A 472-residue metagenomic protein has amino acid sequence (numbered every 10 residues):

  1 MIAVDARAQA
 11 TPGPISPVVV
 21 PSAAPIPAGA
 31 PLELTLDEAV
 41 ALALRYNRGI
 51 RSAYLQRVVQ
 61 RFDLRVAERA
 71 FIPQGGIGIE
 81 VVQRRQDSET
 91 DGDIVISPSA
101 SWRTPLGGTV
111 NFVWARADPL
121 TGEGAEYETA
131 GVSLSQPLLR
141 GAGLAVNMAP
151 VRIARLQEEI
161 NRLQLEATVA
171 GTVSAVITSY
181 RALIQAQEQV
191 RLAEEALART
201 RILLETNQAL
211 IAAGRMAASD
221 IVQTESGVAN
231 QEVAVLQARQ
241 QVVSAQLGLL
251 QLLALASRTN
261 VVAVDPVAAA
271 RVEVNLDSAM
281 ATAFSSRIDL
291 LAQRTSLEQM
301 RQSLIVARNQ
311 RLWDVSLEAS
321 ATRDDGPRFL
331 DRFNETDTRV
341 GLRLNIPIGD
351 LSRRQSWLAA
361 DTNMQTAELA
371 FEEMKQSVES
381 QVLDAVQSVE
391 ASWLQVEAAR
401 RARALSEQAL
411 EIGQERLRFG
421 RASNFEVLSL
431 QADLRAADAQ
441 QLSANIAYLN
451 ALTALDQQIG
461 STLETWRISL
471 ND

Functional and structural regions predicted by a protein language model:
A6-P12, A28, S257, A263-V264 (+4 more regions): Acidic, low-complexity, intrinsically disordered peripheral segments
P21-P31, G78-Q136, V262-L276, I305 (+3 more regions): Small/polar, glycine/serine/threonine/aspartate-rich low-complexity segments that form flexible
D37-Q83, G92-I94, S99: N-terminal cofactor/phosphate-binding cores enriched in small/glycine residues, especially glycine-rich loops such as
A43-L44, M216, D220-V222, L253-E318 (+1 more regions): Amphipathic alpha-helical coiled-coil scaffold segments and their short linker/junction regions
R51-L55, E68-R69, P105-Y127, L138-L163 (+11 more regions): Sec/SRP-type N-terminal targeting helices
V59-F62, A67, R201-E205, A229-S257 (+1 more regions): Short segments within alpha-helical structural elements
R162-T282, S388, S392-Q395, D433-R435 (+2 more regions): Periplasmic alpha-helical coiled-coil/stalk elements that build and connect Gram-negative outer-membrane
